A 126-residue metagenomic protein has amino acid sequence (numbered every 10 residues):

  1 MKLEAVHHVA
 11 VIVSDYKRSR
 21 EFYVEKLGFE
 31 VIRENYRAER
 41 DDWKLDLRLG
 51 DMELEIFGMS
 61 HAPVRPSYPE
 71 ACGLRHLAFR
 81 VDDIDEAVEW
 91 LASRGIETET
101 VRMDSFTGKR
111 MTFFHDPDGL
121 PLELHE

Functional and structural regions predicted by a protein language model:
M1, R37, L45-D46, P66-P69 (+1 more regions): Short secondary-structure boundary/capping segments
M1-K2, V88-E126: Vicinal oxygen chelate
M1-R18, L74-F79: N-terminal beta-strand motif that seeds the catalytic metal site of vicinal oxygen chelate
I12-L54: Core segments of cupin and vicinal oxygen chelate
I32-E34, R40-D42, I56, H61-S67 (+1 more regions): A short, acidic/glycine-rich surface segment
D41-W43, G73, G108: Exposed loop/turn and edge beta-strand positions of beta-sandwich/beta-sheet ligand-binding modules
L54-I56, L124: Generic preference for hydrophobic
